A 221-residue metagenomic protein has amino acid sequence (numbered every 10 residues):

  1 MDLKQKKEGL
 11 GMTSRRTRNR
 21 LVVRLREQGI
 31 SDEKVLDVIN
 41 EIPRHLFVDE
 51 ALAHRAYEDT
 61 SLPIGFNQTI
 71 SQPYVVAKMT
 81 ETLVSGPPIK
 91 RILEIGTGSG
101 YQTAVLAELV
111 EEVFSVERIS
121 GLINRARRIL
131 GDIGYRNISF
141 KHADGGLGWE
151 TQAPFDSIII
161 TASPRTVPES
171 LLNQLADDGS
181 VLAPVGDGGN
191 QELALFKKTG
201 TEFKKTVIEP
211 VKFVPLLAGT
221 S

Functional and structural regions predicted by a protein language model:
D2-L93, Y101, V105, L109 (+3 more regions): Class I SAM-dependent transferase core
L83-K204: Conserved nucleotide-cofactor-binding alpha/beta core module
